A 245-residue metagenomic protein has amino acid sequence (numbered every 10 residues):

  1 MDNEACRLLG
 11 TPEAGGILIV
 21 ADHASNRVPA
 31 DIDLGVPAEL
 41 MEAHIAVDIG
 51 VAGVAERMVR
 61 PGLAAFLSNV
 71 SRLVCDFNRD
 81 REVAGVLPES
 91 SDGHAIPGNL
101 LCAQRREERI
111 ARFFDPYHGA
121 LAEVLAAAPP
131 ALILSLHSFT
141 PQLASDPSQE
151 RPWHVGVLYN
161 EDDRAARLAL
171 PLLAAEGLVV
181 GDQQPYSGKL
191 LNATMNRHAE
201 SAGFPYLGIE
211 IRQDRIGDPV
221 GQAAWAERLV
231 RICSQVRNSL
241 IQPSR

Functional and structural regions predicted by a protein language model:
M1-R245: N-terminal catalytic or cofactor-binding beta/alpha core of small enzyme domains
